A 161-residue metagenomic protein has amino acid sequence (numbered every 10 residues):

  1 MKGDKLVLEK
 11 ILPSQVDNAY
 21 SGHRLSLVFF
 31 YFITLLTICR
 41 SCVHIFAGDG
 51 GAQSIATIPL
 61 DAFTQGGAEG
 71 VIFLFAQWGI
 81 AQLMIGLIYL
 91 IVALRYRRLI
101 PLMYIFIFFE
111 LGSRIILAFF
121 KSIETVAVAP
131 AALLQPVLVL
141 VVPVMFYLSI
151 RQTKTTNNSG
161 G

Functional and structural regions predicted by a protein language model:
K2-R40: Cytosolic juxtamembrane helix and N-cap/initiation of the first transmembrane helix
S26-L36, W78-A81, M103-E110, L134-V141: Hydrophobic alpha-helical transmembrane segments of polytopic
L36-Q65: Hydrophobic transmembrane helix segments
T37-R40, F108-A118: Aromatic-anchored segments of alpha-helical transmembrane domains
I55-L90: Core segments of alpha-helical transmembrane spans in multipass integral membrane proteins
A56-I58, E124-V137: Non-cytosolic membrane-interface motifs at loop->transmembrane helix junctions
G86-P101: Juxtamembrane helix-break-helix junctions at the cytosolic face of small multi-pass alpha-helical membrane proteins
L140-N158: Membrane-water interface at the C-terminal end of transmembrane alpha helices
